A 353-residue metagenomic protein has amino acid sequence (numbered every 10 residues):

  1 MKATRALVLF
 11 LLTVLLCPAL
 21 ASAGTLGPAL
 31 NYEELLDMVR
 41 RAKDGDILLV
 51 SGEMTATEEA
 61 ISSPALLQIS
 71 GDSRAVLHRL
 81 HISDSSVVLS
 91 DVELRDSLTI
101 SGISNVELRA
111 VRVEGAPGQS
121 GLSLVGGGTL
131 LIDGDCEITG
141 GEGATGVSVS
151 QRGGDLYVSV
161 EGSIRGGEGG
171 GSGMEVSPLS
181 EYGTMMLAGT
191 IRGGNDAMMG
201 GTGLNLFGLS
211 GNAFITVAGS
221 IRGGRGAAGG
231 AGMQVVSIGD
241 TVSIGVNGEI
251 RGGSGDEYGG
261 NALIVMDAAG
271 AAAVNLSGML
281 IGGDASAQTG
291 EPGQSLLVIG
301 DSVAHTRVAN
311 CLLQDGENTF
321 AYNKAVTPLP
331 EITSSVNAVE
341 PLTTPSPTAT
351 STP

Functional and structural regions predicted by a protein language model:
M1-F10: Bacterial N-terminal signal peptides that target proteins for export
L15-D37, E53, E340: Right-handed parallel beta-helix/beta-solenoid
A21-A23, L342-T352: Ser/Thr-rich, Proline-interspersed low-complexity disordered segments
L30-L36, G45-L67, D72-R79, V92-L94: N-terminal extracellular ligand-recognition/capping segment immediately after the signal peptide
D44, S63-Q68, I82-D91, T99-A110 (+2 more regions): Surface-exposed loop/turn motifs in large extracellular/passenger domains
